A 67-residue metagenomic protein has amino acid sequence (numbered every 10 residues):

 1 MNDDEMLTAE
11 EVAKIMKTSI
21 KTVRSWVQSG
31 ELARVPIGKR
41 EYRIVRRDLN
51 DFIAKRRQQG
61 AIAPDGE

Functional and structural regions predicted by a protein language model:
M1, G38, V45-D48, I62: Intrinsic disorder/low-complexity signature
M1-T22, K55: Polyanion-binding surface elements
M6, R43-I44: Short aromatic/basic micro-patch
E10, W26, A63-P64: Composition-driven detection of intrinsically disordered, low-complexity segments
M16-R43: Major-groove DNA-recognition helix of helix-turn-helix-type DNA-binding domains
D48-E67: A short, Lys/Arg-enriched interface patch at domain edges and termini
